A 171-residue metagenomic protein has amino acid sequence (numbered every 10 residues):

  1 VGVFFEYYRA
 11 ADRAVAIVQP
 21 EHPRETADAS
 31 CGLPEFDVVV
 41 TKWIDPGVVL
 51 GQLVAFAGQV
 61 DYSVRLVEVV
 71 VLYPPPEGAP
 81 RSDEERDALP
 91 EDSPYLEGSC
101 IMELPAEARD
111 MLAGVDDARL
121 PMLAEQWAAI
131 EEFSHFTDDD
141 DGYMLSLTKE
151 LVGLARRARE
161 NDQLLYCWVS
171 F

Functional and structural regions predicted by a protein language model:
V1-G153, R157-N161, S170-F171: Acidic (Asp/Glu-rich) sequence patches and key acidic residues that form negatively charged surfaces used
L164: Short terminal or interdomain "cap/linker" segment that borders an active site or interface and mediates
